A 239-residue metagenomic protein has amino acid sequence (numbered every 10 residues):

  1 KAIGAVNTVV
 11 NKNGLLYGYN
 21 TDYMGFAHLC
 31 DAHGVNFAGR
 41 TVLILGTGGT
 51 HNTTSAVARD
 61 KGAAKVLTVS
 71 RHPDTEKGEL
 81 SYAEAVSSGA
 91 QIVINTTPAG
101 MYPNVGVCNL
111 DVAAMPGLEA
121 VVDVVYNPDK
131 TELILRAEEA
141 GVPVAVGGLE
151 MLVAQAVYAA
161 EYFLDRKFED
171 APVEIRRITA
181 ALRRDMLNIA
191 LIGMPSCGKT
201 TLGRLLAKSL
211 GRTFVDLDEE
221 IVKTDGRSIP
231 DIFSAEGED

Functional and structural regions predicted by a protein language model:
K1-H33, P128, I134-R136, A140 (+2 more regions): Phosphate/diphosphate ligand-binding glycine-rich loop within oxidoreductases
N20-Y23, C30, V35, G39-R59 (+2 more regions): Glycine-rich adenosine-cofactor-binding loop
D60-G78, L217-E220, T224-D225: NAD(P)-binding Rossmann-fold cofactor-contacting core
K77-A145: Rossmann-like adenosine-cofactor binding region
V124-L187: Adenosine-phosphate binding glycine-rich loop
K199: Conserved lysine of the Walker
L202: Hydrophobic positions on the alpha1 helix immediately C-terminal to the Walker A/P-loop
E219-D239: ATP-dependent small-molecule kinase phosphotransfer cores that center on conserved nucleotide phosphate-binding segments
